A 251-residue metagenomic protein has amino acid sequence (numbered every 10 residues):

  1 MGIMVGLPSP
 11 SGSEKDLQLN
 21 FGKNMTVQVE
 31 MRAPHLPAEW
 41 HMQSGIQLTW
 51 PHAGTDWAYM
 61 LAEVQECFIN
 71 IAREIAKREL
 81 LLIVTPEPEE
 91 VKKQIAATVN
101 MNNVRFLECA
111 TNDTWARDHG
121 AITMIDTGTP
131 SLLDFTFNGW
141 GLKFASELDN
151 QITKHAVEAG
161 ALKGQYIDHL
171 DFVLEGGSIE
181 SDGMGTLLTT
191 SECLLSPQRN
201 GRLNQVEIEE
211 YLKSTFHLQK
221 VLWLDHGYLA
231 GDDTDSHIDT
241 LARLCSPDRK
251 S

Functional and structural regions predicted by a protein language model:
M1-P10: N-terminal export signals
S9-S13, S251: Serine residues within intrinsically disordered or low-complexity segments
F21-K250: The feature marks the mature, well-folded catalytic cores of soluble enzymes
